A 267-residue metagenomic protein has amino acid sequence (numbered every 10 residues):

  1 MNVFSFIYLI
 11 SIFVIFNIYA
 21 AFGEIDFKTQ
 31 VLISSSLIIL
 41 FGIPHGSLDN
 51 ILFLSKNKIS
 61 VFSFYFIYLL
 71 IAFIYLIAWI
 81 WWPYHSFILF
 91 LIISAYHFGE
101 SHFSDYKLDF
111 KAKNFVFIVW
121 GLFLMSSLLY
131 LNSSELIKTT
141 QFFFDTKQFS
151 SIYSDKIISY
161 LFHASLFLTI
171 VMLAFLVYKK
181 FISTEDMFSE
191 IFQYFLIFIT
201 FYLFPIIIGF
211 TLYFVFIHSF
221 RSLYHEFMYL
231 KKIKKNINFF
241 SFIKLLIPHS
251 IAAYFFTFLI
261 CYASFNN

Functional and structural regions predicted by a protein language model:
M1-S11, K58-S63, I243: N-terminal membrane topogenic signal
I12-I18, I67-L76, F98, I191-T200: Hydrophobic, membrane-inserted alpha-helices
N17-T29: Short, hydrophobic transmembrane alpha-helix segments
L37-G46, L91-S104, F216-E226: Alpha-helical transmembrane segments and their membrane-interface exit regions
K58-F62, F66, F73-S151: Membrane-interface helix-loop-helix junctions at boundaries between adjacent transmembrane segments
F115-L136, I158-L176, F192-I206, A252: Alpha-helical transmembrane segments of multi-pass integral membrane proteins
K147-L161: Short aromatic-rich membrane-water interface segments that cap or initiate transmembrane helices in multi-pass membrane
E185-Y224: Membrane-water interface signatures at transmembrane helix termini and the short loops that connect adjacent helices
